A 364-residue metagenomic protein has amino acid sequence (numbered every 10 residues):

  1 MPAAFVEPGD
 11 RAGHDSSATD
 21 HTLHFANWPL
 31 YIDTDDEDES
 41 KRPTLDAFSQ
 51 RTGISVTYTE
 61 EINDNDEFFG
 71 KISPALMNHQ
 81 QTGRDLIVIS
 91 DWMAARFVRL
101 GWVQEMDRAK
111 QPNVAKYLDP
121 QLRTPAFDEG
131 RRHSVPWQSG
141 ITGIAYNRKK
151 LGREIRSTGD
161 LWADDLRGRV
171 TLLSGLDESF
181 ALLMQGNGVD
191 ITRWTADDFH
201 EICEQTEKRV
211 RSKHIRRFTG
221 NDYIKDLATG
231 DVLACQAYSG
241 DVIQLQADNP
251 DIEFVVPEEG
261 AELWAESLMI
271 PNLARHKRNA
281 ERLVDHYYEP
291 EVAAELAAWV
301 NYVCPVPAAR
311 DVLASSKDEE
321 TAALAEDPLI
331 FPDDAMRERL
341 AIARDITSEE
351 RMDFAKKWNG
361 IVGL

Functional and structural regions predicted by a protein language model:
A4-A95: Early extracytoplasmic/lumenal segment of secretory-pathway proteins
H14, Q80-I89, Q104-I144, R169: A structural signal for short loop-to-beta-strand junctions that line the ligand-binding cleft of periplasmic/secreted
M93, T171-G175, S179, L183 (+1 more regions): Ligand-binding pocket segment of bilobal, Venus flytrap-like solute-binding proteins
V98-E105, D128-R131, Q244-V256, S315-E326: Ligand-binding "clamshell"
Q104-K116, S134, P250-E262, P271-A274: Short beta-strand->loop
G143-K150, M184-G188, W264-N279, E295-L296: A bilobed periplasmic-binding-protein/Venus flytrap-type ligand-binding module shared by bacterial periplasmic
P271-E338: Mature extracytoplasmic/periplasmic domains
D333-L364: Conserved C-terminal helix/tail region of periplasmic/extracytoplasmic solute-binding proteins
